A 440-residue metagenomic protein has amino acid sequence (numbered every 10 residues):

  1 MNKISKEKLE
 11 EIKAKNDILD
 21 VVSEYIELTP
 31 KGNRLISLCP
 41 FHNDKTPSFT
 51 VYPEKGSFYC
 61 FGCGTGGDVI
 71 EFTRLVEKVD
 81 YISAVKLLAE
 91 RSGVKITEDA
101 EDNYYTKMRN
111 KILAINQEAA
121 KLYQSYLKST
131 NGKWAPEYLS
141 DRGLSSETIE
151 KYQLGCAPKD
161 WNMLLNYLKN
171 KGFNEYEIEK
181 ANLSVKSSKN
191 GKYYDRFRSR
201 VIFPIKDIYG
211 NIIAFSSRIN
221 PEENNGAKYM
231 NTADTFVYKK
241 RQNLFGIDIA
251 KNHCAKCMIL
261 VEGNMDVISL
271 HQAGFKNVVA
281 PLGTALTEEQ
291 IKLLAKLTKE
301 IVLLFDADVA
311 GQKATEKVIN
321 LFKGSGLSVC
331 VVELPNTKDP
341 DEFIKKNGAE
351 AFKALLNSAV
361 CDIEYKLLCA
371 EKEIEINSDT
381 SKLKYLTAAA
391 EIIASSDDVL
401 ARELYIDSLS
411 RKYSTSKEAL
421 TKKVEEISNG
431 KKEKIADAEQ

Functional and structural regions predicted by a protein language model:
M1-D102, K159-N162, N347, R411: N-terminal structured subdomain of primase-like DNA metabolism proteins
M1-I4, N16, K31, Y104-K111 (+4 more regions): Phosphate-handling DNA/RNA-contact segment within nucleic-acid enzymes
K6, D207-I208, K251-M258, A285-I301 (+1 more regions): A charged alpha-helical hairpin associated with nucleic-acid processing machineries
E7, S83-W134, D437: Conserved active-site segments centered on acidic
I12-K15, D102-L113, S129-K133, L154-W161 (+6 more regions): Conserved phosphate/pyrophosphate-binding and hydrolysis machinery centered on Walker-type P-loop NTPases, extending
C39, C60, T73, L139 (+8 more regions): Terminal peptide-recognition signature
I70-R74, A120, Q124, P136 (+3 more regions): Amphipathic alpha-helical segments within well-ordered protein domains
L75-S92, S199-I219, D341-K346, E350-A354 (+2 more regions): Structured, non-catalytic alpha/beta "coupling" segments that mediate domain-domain communication and provide generic
